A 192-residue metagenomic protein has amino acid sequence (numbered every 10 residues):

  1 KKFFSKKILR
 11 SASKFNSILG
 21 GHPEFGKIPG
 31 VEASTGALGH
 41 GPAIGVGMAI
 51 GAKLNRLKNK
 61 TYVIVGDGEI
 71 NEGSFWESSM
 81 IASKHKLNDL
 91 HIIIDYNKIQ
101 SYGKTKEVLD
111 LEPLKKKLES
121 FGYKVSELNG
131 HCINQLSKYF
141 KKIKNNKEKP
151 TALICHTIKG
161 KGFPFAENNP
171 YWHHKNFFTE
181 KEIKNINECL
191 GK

Functional and structural regions predicted by a protein language model:
K1-K84: Cofactor-binding active-site loop characterized by glycine-rich and histidine/acidic residues
E24, S74-W76, Y102-K106, F163-N168: Short acidic, glycine/serine/threonine-rich loops at helix termini
R56-N59, K106-Y139, C189-G191: Conserved thiamine diphosphate
N59-V63, L90, K149-T157: Generic beta-sheet signal
E72-N97, A152-I154: A short alpha/beta connector and helix-capping loop motif
H85-L111, K116-L118: Histidine/lysine/aspartate-rich catalytic loop segments that bind and position anionic ligands
I133-K192: Glycine/aspartate-rich loop-and-adjacent alpha/beta segment that forms the canonical ThDP
